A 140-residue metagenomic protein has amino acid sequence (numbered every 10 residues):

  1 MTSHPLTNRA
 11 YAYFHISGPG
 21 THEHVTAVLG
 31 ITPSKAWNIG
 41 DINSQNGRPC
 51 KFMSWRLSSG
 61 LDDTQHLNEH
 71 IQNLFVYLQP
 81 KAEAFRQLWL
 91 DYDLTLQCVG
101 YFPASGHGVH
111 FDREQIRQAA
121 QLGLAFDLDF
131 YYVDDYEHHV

Functional and structural regions predicted by a protein language model:
M1-V140: Acidic (Asp/Glu-rich) sequence patches and key acidic residues that form negatively charged surfaces used
